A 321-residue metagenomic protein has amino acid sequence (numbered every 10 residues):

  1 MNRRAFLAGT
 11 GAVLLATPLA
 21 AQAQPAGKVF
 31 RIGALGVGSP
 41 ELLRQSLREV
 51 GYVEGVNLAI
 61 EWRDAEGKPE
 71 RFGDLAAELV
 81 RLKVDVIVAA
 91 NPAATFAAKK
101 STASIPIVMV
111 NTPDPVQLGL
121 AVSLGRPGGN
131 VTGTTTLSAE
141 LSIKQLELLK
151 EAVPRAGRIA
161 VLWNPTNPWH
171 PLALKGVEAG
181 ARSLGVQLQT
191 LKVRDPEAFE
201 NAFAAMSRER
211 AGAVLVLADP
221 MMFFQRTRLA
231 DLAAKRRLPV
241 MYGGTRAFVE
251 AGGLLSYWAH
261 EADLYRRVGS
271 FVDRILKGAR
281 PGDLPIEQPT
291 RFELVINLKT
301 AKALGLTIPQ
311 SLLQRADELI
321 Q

Functional and structural regions predicted by a protein language model:
M1-Q321: Short hydrophobic alpha-helices and adjacent helix-cap/hinge residues
